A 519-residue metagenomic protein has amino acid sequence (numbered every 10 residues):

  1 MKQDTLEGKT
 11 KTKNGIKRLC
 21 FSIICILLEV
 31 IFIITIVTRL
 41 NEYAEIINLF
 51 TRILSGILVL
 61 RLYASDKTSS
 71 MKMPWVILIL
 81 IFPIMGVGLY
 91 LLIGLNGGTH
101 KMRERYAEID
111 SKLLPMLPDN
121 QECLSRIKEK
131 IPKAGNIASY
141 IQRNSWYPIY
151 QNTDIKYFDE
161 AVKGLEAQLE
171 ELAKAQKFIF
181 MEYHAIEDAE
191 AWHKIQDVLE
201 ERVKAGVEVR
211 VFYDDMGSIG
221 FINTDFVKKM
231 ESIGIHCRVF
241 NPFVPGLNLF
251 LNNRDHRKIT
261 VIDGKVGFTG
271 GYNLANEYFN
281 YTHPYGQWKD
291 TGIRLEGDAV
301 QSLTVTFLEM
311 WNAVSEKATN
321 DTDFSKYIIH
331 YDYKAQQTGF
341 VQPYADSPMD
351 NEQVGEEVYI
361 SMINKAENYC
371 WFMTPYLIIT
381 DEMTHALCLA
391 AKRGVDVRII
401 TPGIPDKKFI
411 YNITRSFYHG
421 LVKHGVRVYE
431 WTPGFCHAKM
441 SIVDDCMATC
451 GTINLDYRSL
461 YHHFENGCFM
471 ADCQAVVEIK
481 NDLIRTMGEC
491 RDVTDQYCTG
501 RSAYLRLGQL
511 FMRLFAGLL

Functional and structural regions predicted by a protein language model:
M1-E357, S361, K365, P405 (+5 more regions): N-terminal localization/anchoring segments of enzymes in phospholipid and broader phosphate metabolism
M373-T374, T401, W431, C450-G451: Thr-Gly-centered strand-to-loop micro-motif
Y376-V397, P402, K407: Helical hairpin unit composed of two closely spaced alpha helices linked by a short loop
H385, Y411-R415: Short glycine/threonine-rich loop-to-helix capping motif typified by GTGT followed within a few residues by an Asp-Pro
L421, V428-Y429: A C-terminal junction/extension of Radical SAM enzymes
K439: Catalytic-core elements of nucleic-acid end-processing and repair enzymes
